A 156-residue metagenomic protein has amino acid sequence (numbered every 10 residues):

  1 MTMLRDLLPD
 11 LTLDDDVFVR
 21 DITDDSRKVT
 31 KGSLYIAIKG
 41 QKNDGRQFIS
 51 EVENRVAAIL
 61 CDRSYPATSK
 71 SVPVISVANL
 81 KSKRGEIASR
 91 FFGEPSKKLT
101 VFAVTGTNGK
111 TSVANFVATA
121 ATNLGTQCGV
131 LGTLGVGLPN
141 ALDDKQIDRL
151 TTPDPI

Functional and structural regions predicted by a protein language model:
M1-E86: N-terminal leader/targeting and accessory segments in enzymes
K83-I156: Phosphate-binding loop of NTP-binding sites
